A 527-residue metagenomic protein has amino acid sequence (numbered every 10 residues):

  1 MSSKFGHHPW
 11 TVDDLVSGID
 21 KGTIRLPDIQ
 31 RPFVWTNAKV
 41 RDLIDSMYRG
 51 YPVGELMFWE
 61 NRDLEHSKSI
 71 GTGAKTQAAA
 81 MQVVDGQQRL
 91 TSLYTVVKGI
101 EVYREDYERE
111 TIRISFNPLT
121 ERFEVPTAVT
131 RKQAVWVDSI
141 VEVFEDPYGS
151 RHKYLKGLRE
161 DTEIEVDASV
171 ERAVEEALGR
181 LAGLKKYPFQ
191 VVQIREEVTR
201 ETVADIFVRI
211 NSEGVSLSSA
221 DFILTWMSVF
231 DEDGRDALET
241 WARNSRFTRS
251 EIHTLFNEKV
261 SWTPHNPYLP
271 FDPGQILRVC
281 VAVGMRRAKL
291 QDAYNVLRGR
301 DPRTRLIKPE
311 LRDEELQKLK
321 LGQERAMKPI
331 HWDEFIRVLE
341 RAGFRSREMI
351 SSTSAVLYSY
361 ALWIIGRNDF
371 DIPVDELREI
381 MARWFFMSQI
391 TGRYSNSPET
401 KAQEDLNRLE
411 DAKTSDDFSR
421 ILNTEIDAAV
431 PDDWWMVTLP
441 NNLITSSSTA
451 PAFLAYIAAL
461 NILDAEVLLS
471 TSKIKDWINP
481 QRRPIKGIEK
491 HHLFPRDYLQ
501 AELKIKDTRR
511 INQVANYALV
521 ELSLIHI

Functional and structural regions predicted by a protein language model:
S2-D292, S346-I350, D375-L377, R383-M387: Basic- and aromatic-enriched surface patches that contact anionic nucleotides/nucleic acids
D20-Q30, L181-E197, V203-D205, L255-S261 (+4 more regions): Short amphipathic alpha-helical segments and their helix-coil junctions
G86, P480-A515: Histidine-centered nuclease catalytic patch
T162-R180, L306-D333, P484-E489, F494: An acidic intrinsically disordered interaction segment
L269-T438: A cross-family structural signal marking well-folded subdomains
R393-K490, Y498: Intrinsically disordered, low-complexity N-proximal targeting/linker segments that flank membranes
I525-I527: Conserved small/polar residues in nucleotide/adenosyl-binding loops
